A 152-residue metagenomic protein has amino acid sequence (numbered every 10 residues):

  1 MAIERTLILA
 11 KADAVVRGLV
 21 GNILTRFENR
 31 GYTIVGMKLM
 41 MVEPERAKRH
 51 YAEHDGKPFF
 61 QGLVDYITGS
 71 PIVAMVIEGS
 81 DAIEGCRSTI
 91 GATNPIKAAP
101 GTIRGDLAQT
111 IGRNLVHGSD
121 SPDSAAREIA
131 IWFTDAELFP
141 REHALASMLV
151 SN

Functional and structural regions predicted by a protein language model:
M1-N152: Non-catalytic terminal and connector segments of soluble metabolic enzymes
